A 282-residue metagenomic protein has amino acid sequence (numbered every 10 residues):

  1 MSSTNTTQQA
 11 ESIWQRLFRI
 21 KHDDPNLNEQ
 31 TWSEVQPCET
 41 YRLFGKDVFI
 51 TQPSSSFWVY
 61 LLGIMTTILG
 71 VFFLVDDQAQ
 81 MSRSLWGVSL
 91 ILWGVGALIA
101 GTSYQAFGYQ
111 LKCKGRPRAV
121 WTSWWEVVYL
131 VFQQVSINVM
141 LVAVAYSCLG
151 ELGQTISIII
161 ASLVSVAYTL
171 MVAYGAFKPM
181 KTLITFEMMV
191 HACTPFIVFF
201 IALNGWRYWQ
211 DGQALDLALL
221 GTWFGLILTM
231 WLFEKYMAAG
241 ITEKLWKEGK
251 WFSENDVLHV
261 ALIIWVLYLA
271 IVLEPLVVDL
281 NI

Functional and structural regions predicted by a protein language model:
R16-I64: Hydrophobic transmembrane alpha-helical segments in integral membrane proteins
V35-F49, Q110-W121, M180-L183, T242-K250: Membrane-interface interhelical loops and short amphipathic "cap" helices that link adjacent transmembrane segments
S54-G63, A100, T122-N138, T185-V198 (+1 more regions): Alpha-helical transmembrane segments of polytopic membrane proteins
W58, L62, L85-Q110, L220-A238: Hydrophobic alpha-helical transmembrane segments of multi-pass membrane proteins
T66-D77, G87-I91, G101-I159, M171-G175 (+2 more regions): Internal transmembrane alpha-helix with an interfacial aromatic "cap," most often the third helix
L69-V71, V142-Y146, Y168-P179, A192-A239 (+1 more regions): Alpha-helical transmembrane segments in multipass membrane proteins, preferentially the mid-helix core
L74-W86, S147-S157, K178-I184, G205-A218: Membrane-interface helix-boundary motifs at transmembrane edges
L203-N204, L220-I282: C-terminal transmembrane-bundle signature of multipass membrane proteins, characterized by strong activation on
